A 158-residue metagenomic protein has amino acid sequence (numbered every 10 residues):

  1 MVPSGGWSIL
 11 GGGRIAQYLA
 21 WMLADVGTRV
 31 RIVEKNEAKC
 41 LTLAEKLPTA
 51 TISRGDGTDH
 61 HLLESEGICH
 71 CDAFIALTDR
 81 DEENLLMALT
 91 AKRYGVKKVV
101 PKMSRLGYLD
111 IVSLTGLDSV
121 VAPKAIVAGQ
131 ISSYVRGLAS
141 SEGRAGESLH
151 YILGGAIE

Functional and structural regions predicted by a protein language model:
M1-E45, T49-A50, H61-A73, K98 (+1 more regions): Cytosolic regulatory domains of K+ homeostasis systems
A16-L19, D81-M87: Short glycine/serine/threonine-rich phosphate/pyrophosphate-binding segments that cradle anionic phosphate groups
S53: Conserved Rossmann-like nucleotide-binding pocket used by diverse enzymes that bind dinucleotide cofactors
D56: Conserved acidic residues
D59, R80-D81, R105: Short loop-to-helix capping motifs
C71-E83: Rossmann-like NAD(P)-binding element
L77-T78, M103, K124: Glycine-rich, N-terminal phosphate-binding loop of Rossmann-like dinucleotide-binding domains
T90-Y94: Alpha-helix C-terminal capping segments
